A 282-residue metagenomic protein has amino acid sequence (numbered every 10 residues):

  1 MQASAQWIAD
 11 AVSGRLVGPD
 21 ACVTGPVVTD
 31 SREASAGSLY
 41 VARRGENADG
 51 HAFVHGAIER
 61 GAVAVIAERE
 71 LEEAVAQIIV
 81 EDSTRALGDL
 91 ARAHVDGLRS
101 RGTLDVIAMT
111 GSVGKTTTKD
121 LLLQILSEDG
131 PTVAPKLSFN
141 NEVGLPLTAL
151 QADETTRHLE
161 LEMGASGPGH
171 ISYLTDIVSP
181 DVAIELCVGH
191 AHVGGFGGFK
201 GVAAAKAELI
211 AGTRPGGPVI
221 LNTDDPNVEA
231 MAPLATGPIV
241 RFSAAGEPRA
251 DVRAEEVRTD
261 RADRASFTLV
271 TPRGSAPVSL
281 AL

Functional and structural regions predicted by a protein language model:
A3-T110, T117-E128, L150, D251 (+1 more regions): Short, basic phosphate-binding NTP loop
A9, A67-A74, G102, I184-L282: Acidic, Mg2+-coordinating active-site environments of NTP-dependent enzymes
Y40, H51-F53, H94, F139 (+4 more regions): Aromatic side chains
G45-A48, E81, S112, F139 (+2 more regions): Short, surface-exposed acidic/glycine-rich loop or hinge patches that mediate macromolecular interfaces
Q77, P131-T132, I239: Hydrophobic anchor at the start of a short beta-strand that flanks the dinucleotide cofactor-binding loop
V80, P135, F242: Hydrophobic residues at beta-strand termini and immediately following loops that shape nucleotide-binding pockets
A86-T223, N227-A235: Phosphate-binding loop of NTP-binding sites
